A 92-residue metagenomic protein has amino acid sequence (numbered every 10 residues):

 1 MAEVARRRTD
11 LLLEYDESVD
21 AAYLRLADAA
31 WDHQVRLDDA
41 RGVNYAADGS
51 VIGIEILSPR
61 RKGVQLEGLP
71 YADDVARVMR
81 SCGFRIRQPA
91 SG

Functional and structural regions predicted by a protein language model:
M1-V19: Short, compositionally biased leader-like segments
R7-T9, G53, K62, V75: Terminal low-complexity, poorly structured segments
D10, I56, Q65-G68: Acidic/proline-rich low-complexity IDRs
A21, R25-G63: Amphipathic, hydrophobic secondary-structure cores in small proteins
N44-Y45, Y71-V75: Juxtamembrane/interface motifs at transmembrane-helix termini
R61-D73: A short, polar/charged loop-to-alpha-helix boundary motif
D74-G92: Cysteine/selenocysteine-centered motifs that mediate thiol-based redox chemistry or coordinate metal-sulfur cofactors
